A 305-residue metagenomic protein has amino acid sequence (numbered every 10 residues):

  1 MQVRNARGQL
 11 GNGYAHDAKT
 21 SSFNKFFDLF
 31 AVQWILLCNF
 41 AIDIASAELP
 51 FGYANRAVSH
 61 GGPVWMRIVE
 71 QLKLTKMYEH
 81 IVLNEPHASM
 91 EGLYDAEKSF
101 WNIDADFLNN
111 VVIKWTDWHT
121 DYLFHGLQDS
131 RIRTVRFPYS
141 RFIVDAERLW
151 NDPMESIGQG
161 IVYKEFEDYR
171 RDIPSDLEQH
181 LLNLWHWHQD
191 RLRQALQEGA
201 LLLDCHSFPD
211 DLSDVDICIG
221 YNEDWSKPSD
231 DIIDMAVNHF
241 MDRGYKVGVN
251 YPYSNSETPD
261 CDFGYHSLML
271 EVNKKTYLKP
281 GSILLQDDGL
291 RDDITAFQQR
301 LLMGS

Functional and structural regions predicted by a protein language model:
M1-V3, K19, V32-I35, I42-I44 (+1 more regions): Hydrophobic alpha-helical signal/anchor motif
R4-A6, L37, V69, H80: Absolute N-terminal positional cue centered near the fourth residue
R4-R7, G11, F23-F30, F40 (+1 more regions): Hydrophobic, low-acid, alpha-helix-prone terminal segments
Y14-T20: N-terminal helix-forming leader/targeting segments
L29, I35, N39-I42, P50 (+2 more regions): Short, positively charged and aromatic/hydrophobic N-terminal segments
E48-F51, A57-V64: N-terminal amphipathic/hydrophobic targeting modules at extreme N-termini, encompassing cleavable Sec/SRP-type signal
W65-L202, S207-S305: N-terminal catalytic or cofactor-binding beta/alpha core of small enzyme domains
